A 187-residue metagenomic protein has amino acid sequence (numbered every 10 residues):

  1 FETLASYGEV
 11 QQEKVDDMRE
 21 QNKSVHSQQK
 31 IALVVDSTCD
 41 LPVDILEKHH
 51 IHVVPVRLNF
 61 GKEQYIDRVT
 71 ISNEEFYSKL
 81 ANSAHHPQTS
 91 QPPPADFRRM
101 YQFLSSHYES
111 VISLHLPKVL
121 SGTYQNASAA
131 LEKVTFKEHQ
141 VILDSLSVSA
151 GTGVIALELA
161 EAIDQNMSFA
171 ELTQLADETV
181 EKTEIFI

Functional and structural regions predicted by a protein language model:
E2-V25, E161-I187: Internal, active-site/partner-interface "lid" segment
S27, R98-E109: Glycine-rich phosphate/diphosphate-binding loops that line cofactor/substrate pockets in enzymes
A32-Q91, D96: N-terminal glycine-rich anion-binding loop in soluble enzyme alpha/beta folds
P94-F103, A127-A130: Short, charged beta->alpha transition segments
S110-P117, V141-D144, E158: Short glycine-rich or small-residue beta-strand-to-loop segments that form or flank ligand, phosphate, metal/Fe-S
H115-T135, V154-L157: Short Gly/Thr/Asp-enriched flexible loops that form oxyanion-binding sites at enzyme active sites
L131-G151, S168-T173: Short, acidic/small-residue loops that bind anionic groups at enzyme active sites
G151-Q165: Short, small-residue alpha-helix embedded
